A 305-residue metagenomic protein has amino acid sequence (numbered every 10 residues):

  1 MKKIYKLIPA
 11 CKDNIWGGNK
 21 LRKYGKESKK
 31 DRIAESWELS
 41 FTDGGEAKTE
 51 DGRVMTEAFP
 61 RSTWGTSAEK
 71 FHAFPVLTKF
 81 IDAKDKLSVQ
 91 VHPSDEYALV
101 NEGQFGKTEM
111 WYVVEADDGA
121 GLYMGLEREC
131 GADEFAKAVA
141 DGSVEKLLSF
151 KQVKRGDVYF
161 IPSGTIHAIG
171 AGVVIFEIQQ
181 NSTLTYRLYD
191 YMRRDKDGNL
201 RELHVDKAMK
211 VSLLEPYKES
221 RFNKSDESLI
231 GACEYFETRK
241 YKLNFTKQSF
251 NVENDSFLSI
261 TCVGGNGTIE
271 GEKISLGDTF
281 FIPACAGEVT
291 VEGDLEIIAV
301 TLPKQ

Functional and structural regions predicted by a protein language model:
M1-C130, D190-K218, T238, A299: Transition-metal
A73, I81-K86, D95, F105-G106 (+4 more regions): Ligand-binding loop in jelly-roll beta-barrel domains
T78, L87, E109-Y112, F150-K151 (+3 more regions): His/acidic/aromatic-lined binding-pocket segments of jelly-roll/cupin-type domains and related regulatory beta-sandwich
G119-K154, V252-E253, F257-S275: A short beta-strand-loop-beta hairpin characteristic of the jelly-roll/cupin
A140-L147, V158-F160, I166-Y217: An exposed, glycine/acidic-rich loop-and-rim segment of catalytic or binding clefts
L148-F160, V174, E270-E288: Short acidic-glycine-tyrosine-enriched beta hairpin
R221-D278, C285-A286: Acidic/His-leaning functional-site neighborhoods
